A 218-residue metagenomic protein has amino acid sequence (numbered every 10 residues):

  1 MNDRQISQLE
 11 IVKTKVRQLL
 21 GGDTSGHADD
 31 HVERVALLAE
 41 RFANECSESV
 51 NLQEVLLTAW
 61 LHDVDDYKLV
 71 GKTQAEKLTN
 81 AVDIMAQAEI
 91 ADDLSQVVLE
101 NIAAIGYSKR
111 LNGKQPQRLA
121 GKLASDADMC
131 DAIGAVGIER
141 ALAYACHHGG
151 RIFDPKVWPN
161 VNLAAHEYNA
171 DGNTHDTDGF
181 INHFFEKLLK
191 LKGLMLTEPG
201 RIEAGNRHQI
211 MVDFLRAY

Functional and structural regions predicted by a protein language model:
N2-R17: Short alpha-helical hairpin
R4, L20-E33, L37-E48, L61 (+1 more regions): Divalent metal-dependent phosphate-bond-processing catalytic cores, especially two-metal-ion Mg2+/Mn2+ enzymes that act
Q8-I11, H27, Q53-E54: N-terminal glycine-rich anion-binding loops that anchor highly charged ligand groups
V35, A75-Q87: An active-site-proximal "capping" alpha-helix that borders the catalytic cofactor pocket
V50-V70, K77, V98-S108: His-Asp-centered metal-binding catalytic motifs of divalent-metal-dependent phosphohydrolases/nucleases
A91, E100-Q117: An acidic, phosphate/nucleotide-engaging active-site surface
